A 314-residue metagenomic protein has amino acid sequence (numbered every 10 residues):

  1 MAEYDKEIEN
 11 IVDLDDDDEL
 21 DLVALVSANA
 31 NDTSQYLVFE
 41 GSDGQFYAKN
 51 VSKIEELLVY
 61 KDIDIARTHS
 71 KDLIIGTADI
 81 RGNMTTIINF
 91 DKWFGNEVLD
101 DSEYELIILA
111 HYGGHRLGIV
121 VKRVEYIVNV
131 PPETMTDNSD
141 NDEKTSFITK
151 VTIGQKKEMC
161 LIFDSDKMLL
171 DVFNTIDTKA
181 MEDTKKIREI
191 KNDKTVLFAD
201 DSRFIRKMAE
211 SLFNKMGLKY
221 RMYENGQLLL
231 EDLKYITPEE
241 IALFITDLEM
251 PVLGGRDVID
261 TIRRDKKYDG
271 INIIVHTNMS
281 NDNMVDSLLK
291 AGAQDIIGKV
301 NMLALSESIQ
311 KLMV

Functional and structural regions predicted by a protein language model:
M1-E239, F244, L248-D257, N278-V314: An acidic, low-aromatic, low-complexity terminal/linker signal
E239-A242, K267-N272: His-Asp phosphorelay/catalytic-motif detector in bacterial-type signaling
R256-D269: Short amphipathic alpha-helix used as the core "switch/output" element in two-component signaling
I274-H276: Hydrophobic/aromatic residues positioned on beta-strands within the core alpha/beta folds
